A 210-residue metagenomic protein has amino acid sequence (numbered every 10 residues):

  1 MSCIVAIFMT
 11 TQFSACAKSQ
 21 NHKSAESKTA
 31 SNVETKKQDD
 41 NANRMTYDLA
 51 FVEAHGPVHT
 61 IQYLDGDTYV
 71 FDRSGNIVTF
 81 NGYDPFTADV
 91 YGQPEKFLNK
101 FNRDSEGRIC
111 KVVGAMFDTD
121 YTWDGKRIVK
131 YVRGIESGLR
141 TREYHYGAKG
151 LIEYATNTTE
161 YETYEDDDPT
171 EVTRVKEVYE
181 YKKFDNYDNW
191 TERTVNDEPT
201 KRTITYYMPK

Functional and structural regions predicted by a protein language model:
M1-V5: Sec-dependent N-terminal signal peptides
Q12-A15: C-terminal motif of bacterial Sec signal peptides marking the signal peptidase cleavage site
K18-K210: Buried hydrophobic residues that stabilize the cores of well-folded domains
